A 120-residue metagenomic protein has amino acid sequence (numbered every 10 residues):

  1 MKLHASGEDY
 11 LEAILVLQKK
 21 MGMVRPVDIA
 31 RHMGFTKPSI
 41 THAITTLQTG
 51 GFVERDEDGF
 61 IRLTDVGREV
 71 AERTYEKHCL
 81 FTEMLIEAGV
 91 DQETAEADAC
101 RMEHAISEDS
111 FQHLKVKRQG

Functional and structural regions predicted by a protein language model:
K2-F35: N-terminal helix-turn-helix DNA-binding core of bacterial DNA-binding proteins
H4, L63-T64, S107: Residue-level signal for threonine
P26-E57: Canonical helix-turn-helix DNA-binding module
H32, V70, E87: Residues within the alpha-helical elements of helix-turn-helix
T36, G89-E93: Helix N-cap / loop-to-helix initiation motif
G59-K77: Basic, amphipathic "hinge/linker" alpha-helix immediately C-terminal to the N-terminal HTH DNA-binding motif
H78-L80, E96: A generic alpha-helix surface/boundary motif
A97-G120: C-terminal regulatory/oligomerization modules of transcriptional regulators
